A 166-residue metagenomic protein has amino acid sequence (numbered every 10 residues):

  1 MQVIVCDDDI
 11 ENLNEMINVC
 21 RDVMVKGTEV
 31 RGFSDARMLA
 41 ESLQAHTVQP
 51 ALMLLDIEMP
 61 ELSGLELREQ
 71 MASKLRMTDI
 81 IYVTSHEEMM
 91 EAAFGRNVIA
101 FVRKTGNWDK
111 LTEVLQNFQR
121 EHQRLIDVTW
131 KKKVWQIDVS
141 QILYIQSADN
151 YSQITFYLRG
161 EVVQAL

Functional and structural regions predicted by a protein language model:
M1-C20, M53: Conserved acidic segment of CheY-like receiver
D9, V30-A40: Conserved Asp/Asn-Gly motif in the active-site loop of CheY-like receiver
I10, E87, D149: Short, glycine/serine-rich, charged loops/turns that create anion-binding and catalytic segments at active sites
E11, G106, I137: Charged, alpha-helix-enriched surfaces in structured cytosolic catalytic cores of large nucleotide-utilizing machines
N18, D22-V25, G32-A36: A structural preference for long, well-packed, hydrophobic secondary-structure segments
D22, G27, L39-Q123: CheY-like receiver
E113-L166: Conserved binding/recognition cores within well-folded domains
